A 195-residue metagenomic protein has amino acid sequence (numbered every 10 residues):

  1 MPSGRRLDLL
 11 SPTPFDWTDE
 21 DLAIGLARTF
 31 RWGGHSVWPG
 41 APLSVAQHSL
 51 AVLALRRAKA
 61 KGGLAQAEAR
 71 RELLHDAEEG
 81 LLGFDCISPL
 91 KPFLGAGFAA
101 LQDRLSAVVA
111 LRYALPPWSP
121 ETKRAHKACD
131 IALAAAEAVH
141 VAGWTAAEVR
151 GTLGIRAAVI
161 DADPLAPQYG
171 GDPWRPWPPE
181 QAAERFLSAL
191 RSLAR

Functional and structural regions predicted by a protein language model:
M1-R195: Metal-dependent phosphohydrolase cores
